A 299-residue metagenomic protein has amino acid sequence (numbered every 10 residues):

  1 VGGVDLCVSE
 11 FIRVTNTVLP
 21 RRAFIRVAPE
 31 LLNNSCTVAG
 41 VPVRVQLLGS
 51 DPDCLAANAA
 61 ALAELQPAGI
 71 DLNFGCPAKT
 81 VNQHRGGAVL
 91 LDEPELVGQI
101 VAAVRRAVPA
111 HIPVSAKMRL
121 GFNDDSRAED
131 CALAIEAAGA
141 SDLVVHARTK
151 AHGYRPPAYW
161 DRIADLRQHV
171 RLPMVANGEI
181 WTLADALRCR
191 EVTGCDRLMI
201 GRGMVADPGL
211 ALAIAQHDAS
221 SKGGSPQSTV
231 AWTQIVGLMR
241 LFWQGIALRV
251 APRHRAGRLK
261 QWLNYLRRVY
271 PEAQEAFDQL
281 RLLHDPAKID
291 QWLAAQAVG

Functional and structural regions predicted by a protein language model:
V1-A61: Glycine-rich, positively charged N-terminal anion/phosphate-binding segment
V4-D5, A68, S141, D196: Short acidic/polar active-site loop segments enriched in Thr and Asp
C7-S9, V43-L47, I70, V114-M118 (+3 more regions): Hydrophobic faces of well-ordered beta-strands that scaffold small-molecule active sites in alpha/beta enzyme cores
I12-V14, L48-S50, G75-P77, K117-N123 (+3 more regions): Active-site beta-loop-alpha junctions enriched in small/polar residues
T17-L19, G153, D207-A213: Short, charged, surface-exposed secondary-structure boundary motifs
R22-F24, R85-L91: Short glycine-enriched, charge-decorated loop/helix-capping segments at active-site entrances that position
A57-I70, F74-H84, E95-L172: Alpha/beta enzyme core
A107-P109, P113, D125-D142, D161 (+2 more regions): Alpha/beta catalytic cores of nucleotide-metabolism and tRNA/nucleoside-modifying enzymes
